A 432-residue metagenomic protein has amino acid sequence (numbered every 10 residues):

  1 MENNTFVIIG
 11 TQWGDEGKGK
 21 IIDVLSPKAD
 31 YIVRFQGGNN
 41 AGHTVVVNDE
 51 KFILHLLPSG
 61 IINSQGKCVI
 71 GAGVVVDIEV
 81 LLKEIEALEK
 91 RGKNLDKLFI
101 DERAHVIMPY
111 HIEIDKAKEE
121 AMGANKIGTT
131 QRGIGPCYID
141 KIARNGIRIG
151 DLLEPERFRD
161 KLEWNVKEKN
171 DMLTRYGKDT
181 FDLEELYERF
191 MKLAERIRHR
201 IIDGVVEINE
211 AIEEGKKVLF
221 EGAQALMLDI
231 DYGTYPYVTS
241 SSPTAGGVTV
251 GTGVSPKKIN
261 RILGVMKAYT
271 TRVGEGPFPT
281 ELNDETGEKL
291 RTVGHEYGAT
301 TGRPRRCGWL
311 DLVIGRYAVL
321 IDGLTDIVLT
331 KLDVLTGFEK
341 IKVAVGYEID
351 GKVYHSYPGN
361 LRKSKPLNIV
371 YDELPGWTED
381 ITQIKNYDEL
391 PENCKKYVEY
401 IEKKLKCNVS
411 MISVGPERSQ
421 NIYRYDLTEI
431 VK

Functional and structural regions predicted by a protein language model:
M1-K432: Non-transmembrane, aqueous-exposed alpha-helical and coiled segments at domain scale
